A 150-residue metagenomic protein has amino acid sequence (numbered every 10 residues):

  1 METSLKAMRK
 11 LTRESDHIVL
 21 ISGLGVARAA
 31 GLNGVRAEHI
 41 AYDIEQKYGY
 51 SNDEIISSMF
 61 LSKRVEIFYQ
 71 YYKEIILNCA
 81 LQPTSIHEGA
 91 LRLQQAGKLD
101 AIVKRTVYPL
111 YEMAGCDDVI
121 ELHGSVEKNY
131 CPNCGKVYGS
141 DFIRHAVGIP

Functional and structural regions predicted by a protein language model:
M1-P150: Conserved catalytic core of sirtuin-type NAD+-dependent deacylases
